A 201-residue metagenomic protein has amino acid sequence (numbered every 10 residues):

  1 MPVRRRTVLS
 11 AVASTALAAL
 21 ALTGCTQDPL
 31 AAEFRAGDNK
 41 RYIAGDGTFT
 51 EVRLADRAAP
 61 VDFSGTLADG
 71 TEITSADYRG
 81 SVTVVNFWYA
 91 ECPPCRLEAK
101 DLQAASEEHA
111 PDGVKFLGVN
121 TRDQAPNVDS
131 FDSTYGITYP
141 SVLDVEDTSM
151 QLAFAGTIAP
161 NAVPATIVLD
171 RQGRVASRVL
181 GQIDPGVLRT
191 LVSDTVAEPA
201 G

Functional and structural regions predicted by a protein language model:
M1-D62, G201: N-terminal targeting signals for export/organelle localization
T23, A68-G70, R171: Short, ordered coil/turn segments that flank beta-strands lining enzyme active or ligand-binding pockets
R53-T83: A short beta-strand-turn-helix
I73-R96, L102, F116: Short active-site neighborhood of thiol/selenol oxidoreductases, capturing the structured segment around
F87-Y89, V119-R122, D144-V145, Q182: Active-site-proximal beta-strand/loop segments in catalytic clefts of secreted hydrolases
R96-G136, E146-A153: Structural microenvironment flanking redox-active thiols in thiol-disulfide oxidoreductases
S130-I137, V145-A200: Thiol/disulfide oxidoreductase modules built on the thioredoxin-like
